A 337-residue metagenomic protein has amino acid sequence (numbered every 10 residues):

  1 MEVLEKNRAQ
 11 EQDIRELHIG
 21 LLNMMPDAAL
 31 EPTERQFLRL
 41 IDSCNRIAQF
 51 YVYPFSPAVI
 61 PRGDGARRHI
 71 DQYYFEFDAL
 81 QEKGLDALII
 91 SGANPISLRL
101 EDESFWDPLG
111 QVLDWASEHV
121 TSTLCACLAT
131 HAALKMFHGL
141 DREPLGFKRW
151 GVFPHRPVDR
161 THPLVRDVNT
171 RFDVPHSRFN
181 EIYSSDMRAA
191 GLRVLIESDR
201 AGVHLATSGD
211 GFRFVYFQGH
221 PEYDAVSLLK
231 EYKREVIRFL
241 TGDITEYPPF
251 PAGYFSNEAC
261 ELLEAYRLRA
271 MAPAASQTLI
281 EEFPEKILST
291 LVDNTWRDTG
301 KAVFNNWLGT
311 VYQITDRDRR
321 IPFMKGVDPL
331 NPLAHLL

Functional and structural regions predicted by a protein language model:
M1-S56, L80, Q111, W150-V152 (+1 more regions): Amide-donor transfer/coupling interface in amidating biosynthetic enzymes
N23-M24, P57, L85-P95, P221: Short loop/turn segments at strand-loop or loop-helix junctions that form parts of catalytic or ligand-binding pockets
E31, D64, R99-L100, L134-M136 (+2 more regions): Short glycine-/acidic-enriched loop or helix-start segments at secondary-structure transitions that form or flank
A58-R67, D173: Membrane-interfacial amphipathic helices and adjacent loop/beta segments that form the lipid-substrate binding surface
G65-G84: Glycine-rich, highly charged phosphate/nucleotide-binding loops
I70, S91-S97, P284-S289: Short glycine/proline-rich turn/loop motifs
L85, I90-D159: Cysteine-nucleophile active-site neighborhood
